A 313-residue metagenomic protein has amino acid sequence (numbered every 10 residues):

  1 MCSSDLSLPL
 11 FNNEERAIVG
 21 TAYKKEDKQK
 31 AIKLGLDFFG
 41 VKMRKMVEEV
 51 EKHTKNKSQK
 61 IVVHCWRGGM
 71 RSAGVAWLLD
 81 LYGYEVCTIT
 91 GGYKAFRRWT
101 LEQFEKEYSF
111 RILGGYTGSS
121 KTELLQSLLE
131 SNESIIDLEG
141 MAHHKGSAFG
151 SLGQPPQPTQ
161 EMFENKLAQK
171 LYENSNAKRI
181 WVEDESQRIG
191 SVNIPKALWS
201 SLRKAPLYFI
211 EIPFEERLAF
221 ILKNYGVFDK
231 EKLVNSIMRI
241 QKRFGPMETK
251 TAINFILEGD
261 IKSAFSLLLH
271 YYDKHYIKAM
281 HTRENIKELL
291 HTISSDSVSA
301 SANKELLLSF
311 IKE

Functional and structural regions predicted by a protein language model:
C2-S3: Short, small-residue-biased leader/transition segments that mark boundaries at the very start of proteins
L6-L8, C87, R111, S134-I136 (+2 more regions): Hydrophobic/aromatic beta-strand patches that form the interior of the parallel beta-sheet core in alpha/beta enzyme
R16-I18, K25-Q59, R97-E102: Helix-loop module immediately N-terminal to the HCX5R catalytic loop in PTP-like cysteine phosphatase domains
F39-I89: Catalytic cysteine-centered active loop of the rhodanese-like fold, especially the PTP/DSP P-loop
M70-R71, R111-E130: Glycine-rich phosphate-binding P-loop
Y82-R97, D137-A142: A short glycine-rich beta-strand->turn/loop micro-motif centered on a GG-aromatic cluster
E130-S200: Conserved nucleotide-sensing/catalytic segment adjacent to the nucleotide-binding pocket in NTP-handling enzymes
S200-L207, E211-E313: Conserved NTP phosphate-binding and transfer environment spanning the P-loop NTPase/kinase superfamily
